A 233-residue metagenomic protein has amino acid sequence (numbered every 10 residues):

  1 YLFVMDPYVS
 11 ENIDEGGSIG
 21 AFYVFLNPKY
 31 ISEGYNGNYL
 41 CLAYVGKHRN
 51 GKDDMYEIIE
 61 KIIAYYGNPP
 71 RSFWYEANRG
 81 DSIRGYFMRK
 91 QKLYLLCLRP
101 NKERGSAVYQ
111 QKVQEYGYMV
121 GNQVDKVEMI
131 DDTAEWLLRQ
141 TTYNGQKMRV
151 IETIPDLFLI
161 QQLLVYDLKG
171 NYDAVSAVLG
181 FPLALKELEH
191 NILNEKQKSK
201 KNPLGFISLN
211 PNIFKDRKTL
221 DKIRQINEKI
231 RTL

Functional and structural regions predicted by a protein language model:
Y1-R99, W136-L233: RNase H-like, metal-dependent nuclease domains and their acidic two-metal-ion catalytic environment used
L96-Y143: Short alpha-helix plus adjacent loop in nuclease-associated cores
